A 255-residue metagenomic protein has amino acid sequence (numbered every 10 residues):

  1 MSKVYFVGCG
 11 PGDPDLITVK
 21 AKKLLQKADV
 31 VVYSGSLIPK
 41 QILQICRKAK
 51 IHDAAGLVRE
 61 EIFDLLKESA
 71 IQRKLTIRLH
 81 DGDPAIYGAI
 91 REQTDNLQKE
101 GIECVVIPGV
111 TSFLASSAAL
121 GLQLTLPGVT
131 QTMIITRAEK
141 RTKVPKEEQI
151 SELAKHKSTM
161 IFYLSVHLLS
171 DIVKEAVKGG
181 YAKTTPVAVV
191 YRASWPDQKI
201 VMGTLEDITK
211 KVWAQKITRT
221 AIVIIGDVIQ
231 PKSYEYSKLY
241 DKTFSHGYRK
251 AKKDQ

Functional and structural regions predicted by a protein language model:
M1-V110, A115, T209, A221: Class I S-adenosyl-L-methionine
S2, D13, D83-H156, K199-M202: Class I SAM-dependent methyltransferase SAM-binding "motif I" and its flanking Rossmann-like core
S2-V4, E61, Q72-T76, T132 (+2 more regions): A contiguous loop/helix-start segment that scaffolds small-molecule binding in enzyme catalytic cores
T18-V19, S36, P127-V129, T184 (+1 more regions): Non-catalytic, surface-exposed connector residues within folded enzymatic/regulatory domains
K22, L43, E68, L124-L126 (+3 more regions): Short secondary-structure boundary/capping segments
Q44-I45, A119, E175: Residue-level signal for well-ordered alpha-helical positions
